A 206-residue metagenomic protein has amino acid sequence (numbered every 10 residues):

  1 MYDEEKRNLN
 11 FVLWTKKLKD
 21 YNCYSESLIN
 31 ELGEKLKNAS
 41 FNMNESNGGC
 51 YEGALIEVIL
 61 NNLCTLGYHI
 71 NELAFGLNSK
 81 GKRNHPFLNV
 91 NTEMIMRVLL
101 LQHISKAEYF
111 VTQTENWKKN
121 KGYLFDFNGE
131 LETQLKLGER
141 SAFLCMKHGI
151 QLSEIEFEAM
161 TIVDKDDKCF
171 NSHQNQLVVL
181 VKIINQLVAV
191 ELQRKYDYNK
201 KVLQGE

Functional and structural regions predicted by a protein language model:
M1-N47: Non-catalytic interface/linker regions that flank or bridge core catalytic/transmembrane domains
V12-K16, S27-N30, E34, Y68 (+4 more regions): Charged/polar, solvent-exposed surface patches and flexible loops
E26, N30, E34-K37, G53-L60 (+1 more regions): Alpha-helix N-cap/helix-start motif at coil-to-helix transitions, marked by capping-box chemistry
E45-V58, F75, K82-K201: Divalent metal-dependent catalytic cores for phosphoryl transfer on phosphate-bearing substrates
N62-H69, C145: Buried hydrophobic packing segments
H69-L77: Active-site phosphate-binding and catalytic loops of NTP-dependent enzymes
L203-E206: Protruding loop/beta-arch "assembly-hinge" segments enriched in small, turn-prone residues
